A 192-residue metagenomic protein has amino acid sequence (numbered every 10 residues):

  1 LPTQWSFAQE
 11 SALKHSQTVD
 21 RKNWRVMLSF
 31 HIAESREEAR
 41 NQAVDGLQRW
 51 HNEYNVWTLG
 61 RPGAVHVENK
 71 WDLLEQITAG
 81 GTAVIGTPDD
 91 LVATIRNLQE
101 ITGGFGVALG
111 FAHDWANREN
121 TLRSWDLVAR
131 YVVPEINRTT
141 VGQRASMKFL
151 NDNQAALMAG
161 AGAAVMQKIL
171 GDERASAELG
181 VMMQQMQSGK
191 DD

Functional and structural regions predicted by a protein language model:
L1-D192: Active-site-adjacent structural elements that line small-molecule/cofactor binding pockets in enzymes
